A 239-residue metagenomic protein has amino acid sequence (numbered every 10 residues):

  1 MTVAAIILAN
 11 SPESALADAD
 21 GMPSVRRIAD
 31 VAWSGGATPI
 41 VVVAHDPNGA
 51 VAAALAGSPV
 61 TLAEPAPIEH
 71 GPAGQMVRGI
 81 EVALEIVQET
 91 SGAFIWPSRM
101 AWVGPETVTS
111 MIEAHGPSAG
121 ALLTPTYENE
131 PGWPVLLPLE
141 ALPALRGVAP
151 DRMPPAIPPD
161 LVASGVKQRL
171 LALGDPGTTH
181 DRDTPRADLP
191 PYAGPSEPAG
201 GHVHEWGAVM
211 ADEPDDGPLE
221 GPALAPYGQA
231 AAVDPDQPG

Functional and structural regions predicted by a protein language model:
M1-G49: N-terminal glycine-rich phosphate-binding loop and ensuing alpha1 helix
V3, P59-T61: Short, conserved active-site loop motifs that form the nucleotide-linked donor/cofactor pocket
A19-D20, A53, G74, E106: Generic recognition of short, well-ordered alpha-helical segments
G36, A56-P59, S164: Short, structured coil segments at secondary-structure junctions
G49-L55: Acidic helix N-cap motif at the loop->helix transition within catalytic regions of sugar-transfer enzymes
P65-R146: Conserved beta-loop-beta/alpha segment of the NTase-like Rossmann-fold superfamily that binds/positions NTPs
A149-G239: Conserved alpha/beta core of the MobA/IspD/sugar-nucleotide pyrophosphorylase nucleotidyltransferase superfamily
